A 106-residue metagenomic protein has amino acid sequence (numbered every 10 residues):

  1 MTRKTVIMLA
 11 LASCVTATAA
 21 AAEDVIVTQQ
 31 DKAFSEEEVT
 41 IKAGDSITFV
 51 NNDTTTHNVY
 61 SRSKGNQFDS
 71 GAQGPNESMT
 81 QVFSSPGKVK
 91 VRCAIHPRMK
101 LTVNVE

Functional and structural regions predicted by a protein language model:
T2-R3, M8-L11, A17-E106: Extracytoplasmic copper-binding redox domains, predominantly the cupredoxin/blue-copper superfamily
